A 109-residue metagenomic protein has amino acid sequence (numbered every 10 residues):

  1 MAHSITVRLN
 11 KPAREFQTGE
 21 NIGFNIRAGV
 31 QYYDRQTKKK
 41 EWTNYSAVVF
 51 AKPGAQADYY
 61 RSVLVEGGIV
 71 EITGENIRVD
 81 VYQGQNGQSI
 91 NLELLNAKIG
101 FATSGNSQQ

Functional and structural regions predicted by a protein language model:
M1-Q109: Single-stranded nucleic acid-binding surfaces, predominantly the OB-fold ssDNA-binding core
